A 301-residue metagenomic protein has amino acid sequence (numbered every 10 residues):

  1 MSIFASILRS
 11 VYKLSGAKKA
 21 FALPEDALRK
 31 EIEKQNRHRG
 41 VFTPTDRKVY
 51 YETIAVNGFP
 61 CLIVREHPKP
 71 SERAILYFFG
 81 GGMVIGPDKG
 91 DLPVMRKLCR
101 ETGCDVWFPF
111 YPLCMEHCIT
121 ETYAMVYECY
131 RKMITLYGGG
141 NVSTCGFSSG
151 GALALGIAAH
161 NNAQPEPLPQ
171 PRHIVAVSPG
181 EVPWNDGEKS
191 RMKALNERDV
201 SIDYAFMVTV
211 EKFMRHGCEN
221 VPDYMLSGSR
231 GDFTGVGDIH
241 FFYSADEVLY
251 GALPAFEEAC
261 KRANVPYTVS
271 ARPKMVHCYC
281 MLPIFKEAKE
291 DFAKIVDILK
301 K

Functional and structural regions predicted by a protein language model:
M1-H67, V236: A glycine/proline-hinged amphipathic helix-loop "lid/cap" segment that gates access to hydrophobic ligand pockets
E52, V56-L62, E66-K301: Alpha/beta-hydrolase superfamily serine-hydrolase fold, recognizing
